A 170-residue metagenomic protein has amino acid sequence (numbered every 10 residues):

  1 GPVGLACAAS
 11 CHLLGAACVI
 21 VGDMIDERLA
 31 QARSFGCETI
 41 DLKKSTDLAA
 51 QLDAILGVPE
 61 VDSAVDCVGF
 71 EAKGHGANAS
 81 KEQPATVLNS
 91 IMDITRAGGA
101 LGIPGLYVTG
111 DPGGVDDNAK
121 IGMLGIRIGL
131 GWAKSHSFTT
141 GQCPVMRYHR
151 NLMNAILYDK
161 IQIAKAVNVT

Functional and structural regions predicted by a protein language model:
G1-P2, L106: Glycine-rich Rossmann-fold phosphate-binding loop(s) that bind the pyrophosphate of adenine dinucleotide cofactors
P2-V3, C11: Hydrophobic/small residue at the entry helix of a nucleotide-binding pocket
C7-S10, Q31: Hydrophobic residues within alpha-helices that form the first helical element adjacent to the glycine-rich loop
L14, A30, F35-S135: Glycine-rich cofactor phosphate-binding loops and adjacent beta1-alpha1 units of small-molecule cofactor enzyme domains
A17-I20: Short beta-strand element of Class I
D23-M24: Conserved acidic E/D residue at the C-terminus of a beta-strand in Rossmann-like folds
S45, P59, Q142-T170: C-terminal hydrophobic helical "lid"/dimerization subdomain of Rossmann-like NAD(P)H-dependent oxidoreductases
